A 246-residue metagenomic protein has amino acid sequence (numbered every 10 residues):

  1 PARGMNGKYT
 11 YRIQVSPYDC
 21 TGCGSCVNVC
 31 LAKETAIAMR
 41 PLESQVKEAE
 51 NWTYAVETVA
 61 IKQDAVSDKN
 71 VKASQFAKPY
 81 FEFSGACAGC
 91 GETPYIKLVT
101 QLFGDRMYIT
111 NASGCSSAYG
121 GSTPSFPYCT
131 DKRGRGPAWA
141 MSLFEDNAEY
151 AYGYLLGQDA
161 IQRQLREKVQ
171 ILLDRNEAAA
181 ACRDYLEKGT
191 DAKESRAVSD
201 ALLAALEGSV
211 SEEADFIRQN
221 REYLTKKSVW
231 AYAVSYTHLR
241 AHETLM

Functional and structural regions predicted by a protein language model:
P1, S16, S25-S44, P94 (+1 more regions): Iron-sulfur cluster-binding cysteine motifs and their immediate structural context in ferredoxin-like electron-transfer
P1-G22, R40-V46, S74-S84, Q219-V234: Ferredoxin-like iron-sulfur electron-transfer modules
T21-G22, N28, Q45-E48, S116-G120 (+1 more regions): Flexible loop/turn segments at secondary-structure boundaries
S25, L42, E48-W52, G120-S125 (+1 more regions): Short acidic, glycine/serine/threonine-rich loops at helix termini
S84-S113, G121: N-terminal amphipathic, basic-rich helices that act as targeting or association modules
G89, A118, P124, R133 (+3 more regions): Metallocofactor- and cofactor-centric catalytic cores in central/energy metabolism, strongly enriched
D146-V210: N-terminal leader/propeptide and maturation segments of large enzyme subunits in energy/redox metabolism and hydrolases
T237-T244: Conserved small/polar residues in nucleotide/adenosyl-binding loops
